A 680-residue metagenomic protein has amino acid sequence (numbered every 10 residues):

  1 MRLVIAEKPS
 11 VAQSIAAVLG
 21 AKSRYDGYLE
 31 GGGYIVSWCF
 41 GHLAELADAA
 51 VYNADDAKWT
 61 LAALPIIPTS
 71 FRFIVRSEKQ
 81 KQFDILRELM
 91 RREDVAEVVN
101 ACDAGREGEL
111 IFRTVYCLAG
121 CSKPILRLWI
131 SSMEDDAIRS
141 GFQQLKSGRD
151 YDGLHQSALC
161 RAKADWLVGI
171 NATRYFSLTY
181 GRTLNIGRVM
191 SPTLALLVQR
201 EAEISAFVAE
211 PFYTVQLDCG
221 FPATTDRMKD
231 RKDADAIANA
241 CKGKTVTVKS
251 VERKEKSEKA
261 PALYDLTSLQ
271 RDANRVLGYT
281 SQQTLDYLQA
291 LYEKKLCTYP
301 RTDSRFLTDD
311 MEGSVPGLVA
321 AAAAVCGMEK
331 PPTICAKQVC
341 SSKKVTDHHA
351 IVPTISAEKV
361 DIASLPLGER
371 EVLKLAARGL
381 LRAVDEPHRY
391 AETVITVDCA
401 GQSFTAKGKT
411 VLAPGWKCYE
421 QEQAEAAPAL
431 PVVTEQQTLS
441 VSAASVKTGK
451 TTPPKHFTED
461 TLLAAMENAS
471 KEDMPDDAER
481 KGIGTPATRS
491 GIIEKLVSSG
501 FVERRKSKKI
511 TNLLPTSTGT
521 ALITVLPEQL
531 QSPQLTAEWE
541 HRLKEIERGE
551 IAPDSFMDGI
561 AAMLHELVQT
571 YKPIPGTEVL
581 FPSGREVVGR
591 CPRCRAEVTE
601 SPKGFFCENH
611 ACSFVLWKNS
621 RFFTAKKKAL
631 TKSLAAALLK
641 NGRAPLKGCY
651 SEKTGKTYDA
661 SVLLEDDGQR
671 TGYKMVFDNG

Functional and structural regions predicted by a protein language model:
M1, A101-A104, G181-T183, R253-A262 (+3 more regions): Conserved short loop/turn motifs at secondary-structure junctions
M1-A162, W166, P453: Intrinsically disordered, low-complexity regulatory segments
R2-L3, Y25, K79, M90 (+6 more regions): Basic, low-complexity terminal or inter-domain segments flanking catalytic cores
P9-A16, G33-V36, F40, R76-R87 (+17 more regions): Amphipathic alpha-helical transducer elements in NTP-driven molecular machines
E30-G32, D218-F221, D398-Q402, T654: Short strand-coil-strand connectors
E93, A137-C219, R253-S257: C-terminal or mid-to-C-terminal helical accessory/interaction module adjacent to the motor/catalytic core
K232-Y264, Q270: Metal- or metallocofactor-binding catalytic centers and their adjacent structured scaffolds across diverse enzyme
